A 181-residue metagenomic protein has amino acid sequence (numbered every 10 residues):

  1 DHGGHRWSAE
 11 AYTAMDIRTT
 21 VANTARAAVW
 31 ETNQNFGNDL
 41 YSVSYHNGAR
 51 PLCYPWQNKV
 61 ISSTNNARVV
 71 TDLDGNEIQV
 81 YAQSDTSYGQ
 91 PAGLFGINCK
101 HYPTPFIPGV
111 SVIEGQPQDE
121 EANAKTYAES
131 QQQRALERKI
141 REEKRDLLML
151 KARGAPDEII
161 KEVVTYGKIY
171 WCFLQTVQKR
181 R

Functional and structural regions predicted by a protein language model:
D1-A92, I107-R181: Domain-core detector
A92-P105: Short beta-strand-alpha-helix junction that forms the catalytic/metal-binding core of metal-dependent nuclease domains
